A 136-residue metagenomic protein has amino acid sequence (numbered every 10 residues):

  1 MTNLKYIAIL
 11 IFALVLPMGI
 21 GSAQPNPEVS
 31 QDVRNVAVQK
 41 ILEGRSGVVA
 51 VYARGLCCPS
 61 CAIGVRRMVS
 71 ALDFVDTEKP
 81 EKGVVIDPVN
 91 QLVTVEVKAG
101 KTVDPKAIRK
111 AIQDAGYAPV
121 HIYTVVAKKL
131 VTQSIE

Functional and structural regions predicted by a protein language model:
M1-A8: Bacterial N-terminal signal peptides that target proteins for export
A8-G19: Bacterial N-terminal signal peptides
E43-G55: Short glycine-/aliphatic-rich beta-strand segments at the starts of folded cytosolic domains
L56-R67: Conserved redox-active cysteine motifs that mediate thiol-disulfide chemistry, especially di-cysteine Cys-X(1-2)-Cys
V65, K106-D114: Short amphipathic alpha-helices in soluble, non-transmembrane regions that often serve as interface/regulatory elements
V65-D87: Short acidic amphipathic segments
G116-K129: Conserved short beta-strand edge segments in small beta-sheet-based binding/regulatory domains
K129-E136: Short, low-order "capping/linker" segments at domain edges
